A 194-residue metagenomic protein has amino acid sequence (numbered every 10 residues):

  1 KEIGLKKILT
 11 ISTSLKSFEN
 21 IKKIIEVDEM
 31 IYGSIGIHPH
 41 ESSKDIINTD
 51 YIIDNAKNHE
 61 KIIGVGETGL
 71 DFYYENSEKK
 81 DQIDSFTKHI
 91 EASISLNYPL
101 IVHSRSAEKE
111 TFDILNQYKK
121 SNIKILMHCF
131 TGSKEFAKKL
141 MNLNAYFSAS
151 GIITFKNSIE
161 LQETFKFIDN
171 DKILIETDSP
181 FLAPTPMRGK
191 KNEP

Functional and structural regions predicted by a protein language model:
K1-P194: Mid-domain alpha/beta scaffold segments of enzyme catalytic cores
